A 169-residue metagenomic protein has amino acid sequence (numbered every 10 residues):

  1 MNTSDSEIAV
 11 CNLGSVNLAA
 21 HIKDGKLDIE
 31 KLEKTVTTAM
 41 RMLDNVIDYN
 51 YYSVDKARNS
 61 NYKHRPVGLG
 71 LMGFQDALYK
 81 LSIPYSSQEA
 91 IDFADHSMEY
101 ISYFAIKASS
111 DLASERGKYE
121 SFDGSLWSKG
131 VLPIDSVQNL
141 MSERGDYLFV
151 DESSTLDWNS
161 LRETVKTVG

Functional and structural regions predicted by a protein language model:
M1-N61, P66, G73-L78: Function-dense linear segments that define catalytic or interfacial modules in macromolecule-processing proteins
S4-S6, L71, T164-V168: Solvent-exposed alpha-helices and their adjacent loops that cap or buttress functional pockets in soluble metabolic
T35-R58, Y62, P66, P84-G169: Internal maturation/activation junctions in enzymes
G70-G73, A77, A105-S109: Extended, hydrophobic alpha-helical segments in both membrane/secreted and soluble proteins
